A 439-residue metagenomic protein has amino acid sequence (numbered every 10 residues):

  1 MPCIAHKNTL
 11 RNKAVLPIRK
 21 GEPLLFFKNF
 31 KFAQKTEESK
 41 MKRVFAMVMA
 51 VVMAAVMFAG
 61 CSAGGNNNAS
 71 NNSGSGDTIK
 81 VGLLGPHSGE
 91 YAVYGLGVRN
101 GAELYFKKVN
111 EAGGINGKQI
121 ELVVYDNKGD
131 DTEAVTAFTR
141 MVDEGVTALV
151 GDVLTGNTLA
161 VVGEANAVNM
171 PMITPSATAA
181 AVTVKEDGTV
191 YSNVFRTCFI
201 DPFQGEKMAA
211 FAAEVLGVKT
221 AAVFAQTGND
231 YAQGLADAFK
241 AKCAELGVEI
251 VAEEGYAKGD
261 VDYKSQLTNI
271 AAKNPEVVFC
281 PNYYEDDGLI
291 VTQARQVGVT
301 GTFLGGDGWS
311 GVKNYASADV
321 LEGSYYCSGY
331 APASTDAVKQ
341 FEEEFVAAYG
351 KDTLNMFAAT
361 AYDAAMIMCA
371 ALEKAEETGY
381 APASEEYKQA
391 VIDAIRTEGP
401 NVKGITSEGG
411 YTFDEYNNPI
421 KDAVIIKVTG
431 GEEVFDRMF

Functional and structural regions predicted by a protein language model:
M1-K80, E111, D143, F439: Short, low-complexity disordered leader/linker segments with a strong preference for bacterial N-terminal type II
S62-F439: Extracytosolic ligand-binding ectodomains
